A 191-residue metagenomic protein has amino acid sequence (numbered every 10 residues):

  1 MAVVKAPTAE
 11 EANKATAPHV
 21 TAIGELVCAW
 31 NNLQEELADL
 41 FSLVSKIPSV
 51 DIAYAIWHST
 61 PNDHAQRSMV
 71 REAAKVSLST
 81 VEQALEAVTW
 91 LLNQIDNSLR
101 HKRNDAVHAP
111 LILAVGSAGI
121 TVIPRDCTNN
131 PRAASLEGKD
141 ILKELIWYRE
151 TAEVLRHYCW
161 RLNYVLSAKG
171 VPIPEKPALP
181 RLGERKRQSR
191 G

Functional and structural regions predicted by a protein language model:
M1-C28, E35-G191: Acidic, Ser/Thr/Gly/Pro-rich intrinsically disordered interaction regions
